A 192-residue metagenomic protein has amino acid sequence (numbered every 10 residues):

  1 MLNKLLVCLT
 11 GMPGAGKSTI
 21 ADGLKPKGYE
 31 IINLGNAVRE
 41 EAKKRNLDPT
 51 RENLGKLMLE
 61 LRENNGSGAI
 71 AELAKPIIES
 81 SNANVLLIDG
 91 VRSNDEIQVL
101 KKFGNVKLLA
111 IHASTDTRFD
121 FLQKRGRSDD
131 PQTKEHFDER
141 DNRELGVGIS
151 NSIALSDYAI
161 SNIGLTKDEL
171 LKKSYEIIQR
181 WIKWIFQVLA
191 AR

Functional and structural regions predicted by a protein language model:
M12, L24: P-loop (Walker A) phosphate-binding loop of NTP-binding proteins
K17: Conserved lysine of the Walker
I20: Hydrophobic positions on the alpha1 helix immediately C-terminal to the Walker A/P-loop
E30, K107, D157-Y158: Well-ordered beta-strand positions
E30-L87, V91-Q98, E135-H136: ATP-dependent small-molecule kinase phosphotransfer cores that center on conserved nucleotide phosphate-binding segments
R51-K56, Q98-V99, F103-N151: A glycine- and Lys/Arg-enriched "phosphate-lid" helix/loop adjacent to the NTP-binding pocket of small-molecule kinases
G68, K124-R180, A191: Small-molecule kinase domains that catalyze NTP-dependent phosphoryl transfer to phosphate-bearing small molecules
